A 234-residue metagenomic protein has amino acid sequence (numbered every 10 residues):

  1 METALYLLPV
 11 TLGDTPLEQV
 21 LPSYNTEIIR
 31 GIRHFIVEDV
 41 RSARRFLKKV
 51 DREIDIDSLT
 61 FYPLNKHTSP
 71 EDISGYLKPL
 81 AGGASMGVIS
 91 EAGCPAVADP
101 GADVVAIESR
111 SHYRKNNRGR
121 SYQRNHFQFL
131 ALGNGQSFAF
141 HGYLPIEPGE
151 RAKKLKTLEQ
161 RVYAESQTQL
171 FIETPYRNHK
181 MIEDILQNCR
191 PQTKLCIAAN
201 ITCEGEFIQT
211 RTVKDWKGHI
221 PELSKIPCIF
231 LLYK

Functional and structural regions predicted by a protein language model:
M1-L64: Glycine-rich, flexible N-terminal cofactor/catalytic loop recognition
E2-Y6, A84-S85, A164-K234: A contiguous loop/helix-start segment that scaffolds small-molecule binding in enzyme catalytic cores
Y6, V104-R161: Class I SAM-dependent methyltransferase SAM-binding "motif I" and its flanking Rossmann-like core
L12-D14, E91-P95, P175-Y176: Short glycine-rich anion-binding loops that position phosphate/pyrophosphate groups of nucleotides and phosphorylated
I29-F35, H112-K115, T168-Q169: Short active-site oxyanion
Y62-P70, L144-P148: Conserved helicase motor
G82-P100: Ordered, amphipathic secondary-structure segments that act as subunit-interaction surfaces in large macromolecular
A96-S111, I185-L186: Short Gly/Thr/Asp-enriched flexible loops that form oxyanion-binding sites at enzyme active sites
